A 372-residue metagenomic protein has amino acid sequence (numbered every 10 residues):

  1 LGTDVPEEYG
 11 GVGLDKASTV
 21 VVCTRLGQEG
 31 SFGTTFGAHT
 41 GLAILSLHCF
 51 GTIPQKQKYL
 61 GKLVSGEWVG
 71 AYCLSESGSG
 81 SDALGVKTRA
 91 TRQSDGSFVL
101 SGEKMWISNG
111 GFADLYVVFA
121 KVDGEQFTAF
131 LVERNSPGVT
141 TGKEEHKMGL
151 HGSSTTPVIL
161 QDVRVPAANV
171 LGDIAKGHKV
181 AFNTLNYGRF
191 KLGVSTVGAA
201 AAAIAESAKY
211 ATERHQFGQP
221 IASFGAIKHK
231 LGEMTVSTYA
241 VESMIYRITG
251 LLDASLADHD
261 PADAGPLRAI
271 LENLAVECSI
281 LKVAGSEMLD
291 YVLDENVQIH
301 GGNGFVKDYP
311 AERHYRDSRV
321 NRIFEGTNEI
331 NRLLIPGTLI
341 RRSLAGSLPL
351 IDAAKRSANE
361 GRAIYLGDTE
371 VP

Functional and structural regions predicted by a protein language model:
G2-E67, S108-L115, T238, E242-I245 (+2 more regions): Internal helix-loop-helix
E8-Y9, G13, T91-S97, F127-A129 (+2 more regions): Flavin-dependent oxidoreductase catalytic core characteristic of acyl-CoA dehydrogenase/oxidase-like enzymes
G13-V22, D82-V86, I159, V163-V165: Structural signature of FAD isoalloxazine-binding scaffolds in flavoprotein oxidoreductases
K58, G85-T91, M105: Beta-sandwich/jelly-roll carbohydrate-recognition scaffolds of carbohydrate-active enzymes
G66-L74: A short, Trp-centered hydrophobic/proline-enriched beta-strand micro-motif
G78-S81, W106-N109, K121, K147-S154: Short Gly/Pro-enriched turn/cap motifs at secondary-structure boundaries
G85, P137-R164: Flexible, small-/acidic-enriched active-site or ligand-binding loops
S97-T141: A short core secondary-structure module
